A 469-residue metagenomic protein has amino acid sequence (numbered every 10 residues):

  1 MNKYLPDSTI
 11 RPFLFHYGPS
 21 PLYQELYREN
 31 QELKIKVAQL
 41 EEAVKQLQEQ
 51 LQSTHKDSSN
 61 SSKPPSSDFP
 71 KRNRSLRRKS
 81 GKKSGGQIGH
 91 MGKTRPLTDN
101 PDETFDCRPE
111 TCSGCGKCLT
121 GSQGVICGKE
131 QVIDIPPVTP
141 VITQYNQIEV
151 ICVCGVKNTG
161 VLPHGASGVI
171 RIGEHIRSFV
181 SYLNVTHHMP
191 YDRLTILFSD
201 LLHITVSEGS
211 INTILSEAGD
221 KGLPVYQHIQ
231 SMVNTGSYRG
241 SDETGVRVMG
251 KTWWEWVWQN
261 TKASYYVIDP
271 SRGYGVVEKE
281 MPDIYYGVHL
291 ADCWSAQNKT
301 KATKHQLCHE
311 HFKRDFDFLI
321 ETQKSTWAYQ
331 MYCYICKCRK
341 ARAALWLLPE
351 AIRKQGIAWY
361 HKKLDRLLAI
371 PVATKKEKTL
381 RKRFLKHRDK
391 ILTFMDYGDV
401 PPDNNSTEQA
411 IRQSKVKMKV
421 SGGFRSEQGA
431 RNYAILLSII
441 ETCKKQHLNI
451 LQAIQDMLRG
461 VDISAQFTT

Functional and structural regions predicted by a protein language model:
M1-R171, N212, S241: Short, flexible loop/hinge motifs at secondary-structure junctions
N2-Y17, Q24, Q31, A38 (+3 more regions): Catalytic center-proximal scaffold of phosphoryl-transfer enzymes
